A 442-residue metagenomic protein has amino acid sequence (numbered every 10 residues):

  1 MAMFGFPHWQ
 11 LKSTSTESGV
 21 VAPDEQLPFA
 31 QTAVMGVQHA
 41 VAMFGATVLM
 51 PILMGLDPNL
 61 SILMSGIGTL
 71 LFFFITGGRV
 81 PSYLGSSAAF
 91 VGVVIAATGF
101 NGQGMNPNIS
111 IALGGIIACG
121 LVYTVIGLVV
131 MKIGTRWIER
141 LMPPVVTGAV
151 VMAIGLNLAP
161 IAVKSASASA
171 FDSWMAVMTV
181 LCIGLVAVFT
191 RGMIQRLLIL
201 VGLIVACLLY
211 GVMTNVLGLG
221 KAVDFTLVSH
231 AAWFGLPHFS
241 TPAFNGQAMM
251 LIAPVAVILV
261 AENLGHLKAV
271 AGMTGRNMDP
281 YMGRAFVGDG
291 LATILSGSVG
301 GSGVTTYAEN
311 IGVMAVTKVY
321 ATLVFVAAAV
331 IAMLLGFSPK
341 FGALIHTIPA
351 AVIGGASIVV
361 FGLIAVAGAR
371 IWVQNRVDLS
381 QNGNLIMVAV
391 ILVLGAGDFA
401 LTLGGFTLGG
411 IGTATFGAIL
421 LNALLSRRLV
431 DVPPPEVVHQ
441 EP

Functional and structural regions predicted by a protein language model:
M1-V34, L219-H238, G272-G275, A285 (+1 more regions): Intrinsically disordered, low-complexity non-transmembrane regions of multi-pass membrane transporters
A2-P81, A89-M105: N-terminal signal-anchor module of multipass membrane proteins
Q10-K12, T16-E17, F44-T47, L181-F189 (+4 more regions): Juxtamembrane interface elements at the cytosolic ends of transmembrane helices in multi-pass membrane proteins
S15-A30, I52-F73, L251-T322, V438-E441: Membrane-embedded helical hairpins/re-entrant loop segments and their flanking transmembrane helices within multi-pass
A30-M43, D172-T179, L197-L198, L236-H266 (+1 more regions): Hydrophobic, membrane-embedded alpha-helices of multi-pass small-molecule transporters
L56-S61, G78-V91, I138-T147, Q195-L200 (+6 more regions): Short, non-helical or kinked segments that cap or interrupt transmembrane helices
V94-N101, A187, N310-F325, I331-L335: Interfacial segments of multi-pass membrane proteins
N106-V216, A329-E436: Membrane-embedded alpha-helical modules
